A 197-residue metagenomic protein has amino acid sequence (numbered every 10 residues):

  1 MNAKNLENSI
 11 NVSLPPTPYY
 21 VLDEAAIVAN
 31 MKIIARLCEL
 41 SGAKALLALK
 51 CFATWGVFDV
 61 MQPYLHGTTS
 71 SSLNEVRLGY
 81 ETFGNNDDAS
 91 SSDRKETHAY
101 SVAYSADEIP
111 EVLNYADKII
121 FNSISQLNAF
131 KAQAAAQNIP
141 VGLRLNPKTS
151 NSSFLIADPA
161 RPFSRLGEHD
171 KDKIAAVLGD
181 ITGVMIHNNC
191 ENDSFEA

Functional and structural regions predicted by a protein language model:
N2-L22: Generic N-terminal amphipathic, Lys/Arg-enriched alpha-helix
N5-L6, V12-S13, M31, S105 (+1 more regions): Residue-level detector of functional hotspots within protein domains
P16-I27, L47, E191: Short, N-terminal intrinsically disordered low-complexity segments that are rich in Pro/Gly and polar/charged residues
I27-N30, I34: Alpha-helical packing segments of well-folded alpha/beta enzyme cores
A43-A197: Active-site-proximal beta-alpha core segment in soluble small-molecule metabolic enzymes
